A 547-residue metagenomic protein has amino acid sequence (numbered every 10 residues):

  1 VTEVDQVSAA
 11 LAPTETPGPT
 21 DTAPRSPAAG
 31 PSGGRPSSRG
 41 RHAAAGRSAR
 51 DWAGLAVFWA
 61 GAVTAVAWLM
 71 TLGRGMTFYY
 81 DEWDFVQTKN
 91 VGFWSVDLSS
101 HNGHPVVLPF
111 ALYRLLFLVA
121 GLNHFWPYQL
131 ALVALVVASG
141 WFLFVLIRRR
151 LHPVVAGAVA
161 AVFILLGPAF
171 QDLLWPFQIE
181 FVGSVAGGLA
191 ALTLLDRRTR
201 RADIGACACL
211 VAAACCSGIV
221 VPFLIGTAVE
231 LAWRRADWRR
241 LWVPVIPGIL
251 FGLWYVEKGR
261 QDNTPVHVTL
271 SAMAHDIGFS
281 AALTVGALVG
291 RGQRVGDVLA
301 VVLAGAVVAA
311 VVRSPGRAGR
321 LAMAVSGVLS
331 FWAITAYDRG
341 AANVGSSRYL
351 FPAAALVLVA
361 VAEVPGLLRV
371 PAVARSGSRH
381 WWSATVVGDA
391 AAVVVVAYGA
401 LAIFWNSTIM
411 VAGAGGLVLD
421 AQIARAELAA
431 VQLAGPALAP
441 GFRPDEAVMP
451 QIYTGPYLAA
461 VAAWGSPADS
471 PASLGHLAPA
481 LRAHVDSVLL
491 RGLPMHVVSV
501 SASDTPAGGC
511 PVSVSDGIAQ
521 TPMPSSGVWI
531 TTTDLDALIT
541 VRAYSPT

Functional and structural regions predicted by a protein language model:
V1-R47, D51-W52, V373-R379: Short, intrinsically disordered terminal tails adjacent to the first/last structured region
V4, R39-G103, Y113, G121-V159 (+7 more regions): Intrinsically disordered, polar/acidic, low-complexity terminal segments
L72, L116, L165-L174, W254-D262 (+2 more regions): Juxtamembrane "helix-exit" motif on the non-cytosolic side of transmembrane helices
F125, Q129, G157-V185: Aromatic- and kink-enriched transmembrane "portal" helix at the membrane-lumen/periplasm boundary that abuts
A158-V159, F163, G248, P315-R339 (+1 more regions): Transmembrane alpha-helix segments characteristic of polytopic inner-membrane glycan-assembly/cell-envelope
L173, F181, A342-L367, A372: Hydrophobic/aromatic-rich transmembrane helices and adjacent perimembrane loops
G188-D203: Membrane-interface transmembrane helices that cradle and orient dolichyl/undecaprenyl
A202-G218, F223-L231: Membrane-interface alpha helices of multi-pass inner-membrane proteins
